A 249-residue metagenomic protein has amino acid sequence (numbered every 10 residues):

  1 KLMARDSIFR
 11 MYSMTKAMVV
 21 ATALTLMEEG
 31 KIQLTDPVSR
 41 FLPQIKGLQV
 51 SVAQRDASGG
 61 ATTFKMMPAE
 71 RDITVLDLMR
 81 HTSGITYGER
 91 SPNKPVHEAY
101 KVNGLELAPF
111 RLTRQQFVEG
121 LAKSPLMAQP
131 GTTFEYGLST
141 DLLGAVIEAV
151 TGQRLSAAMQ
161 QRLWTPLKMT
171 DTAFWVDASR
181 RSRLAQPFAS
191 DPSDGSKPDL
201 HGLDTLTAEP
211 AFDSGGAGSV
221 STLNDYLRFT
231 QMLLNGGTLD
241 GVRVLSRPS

Functional and structural regions predicted by a protein language model:
K1-M11, K31-Q33, G47-A57: Short, conserved catalytic-motif segment at the N-terminal edge
S13-T15, G137-L138: Catalytic nucleophile serine of serine hydrolases, specifically the conserved "nucleophile elbow" pentapeptide
A17-E29: Hydrophobic or amphipathic alpha-helical targeting/insertion segments
R40-S249: Short, surface-exposed loop or secondary-structure junction motifs that flank catalytic or metal-binding residues
